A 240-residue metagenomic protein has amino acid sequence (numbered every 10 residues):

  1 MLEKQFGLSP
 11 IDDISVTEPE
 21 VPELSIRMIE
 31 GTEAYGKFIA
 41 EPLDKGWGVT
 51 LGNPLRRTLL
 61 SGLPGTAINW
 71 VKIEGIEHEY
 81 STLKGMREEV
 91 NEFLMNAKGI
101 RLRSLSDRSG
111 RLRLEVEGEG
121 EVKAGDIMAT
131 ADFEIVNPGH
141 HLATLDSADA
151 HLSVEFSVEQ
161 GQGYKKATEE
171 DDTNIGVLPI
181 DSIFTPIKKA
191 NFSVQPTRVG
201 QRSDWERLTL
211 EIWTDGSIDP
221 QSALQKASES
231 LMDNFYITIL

Functional and structural regions predicted by a protein language model:
M1-L240: Protein-protein interaction/assembly regions in multi-subunit complexes
